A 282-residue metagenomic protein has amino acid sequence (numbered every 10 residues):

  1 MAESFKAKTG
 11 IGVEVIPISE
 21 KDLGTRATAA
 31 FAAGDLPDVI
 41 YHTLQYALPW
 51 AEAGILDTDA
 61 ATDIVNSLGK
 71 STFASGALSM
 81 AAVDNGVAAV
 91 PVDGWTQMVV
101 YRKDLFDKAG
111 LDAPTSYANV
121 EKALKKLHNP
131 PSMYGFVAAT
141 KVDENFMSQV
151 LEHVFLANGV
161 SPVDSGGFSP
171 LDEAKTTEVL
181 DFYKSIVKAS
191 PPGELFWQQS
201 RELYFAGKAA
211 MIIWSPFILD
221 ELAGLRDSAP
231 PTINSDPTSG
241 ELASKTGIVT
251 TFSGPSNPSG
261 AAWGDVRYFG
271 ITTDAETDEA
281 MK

Functional and structural regions predicted by a protein language model:
S4-F73, D104-T115, A210-M211, E221 (+2 more regions): Extracytoplasmic "Venus flytrap"/periplasmic binding protein-like
P17-R26, Q45, Y117-K122, G193-A206: Short helix-initiation/N-cap motifs at beta->coil->alpha
Y41-Y46, W197, W214-L219, D265-R267: Beta->alpha turn/N-cap motifs
L44-T96, E121, M147-V150, P237-T250: Hinge/lid segment of periplasmic solute-binding proteins
D84, A88-V90, E121-F168, K208-A209: Extracytoplasmic/periplasmic solute-binding protein
V100-K103, G264-D278: A bilobed periplasmic-binding-protein/Venus flytrap-type ligand-binding module shared by bacterial periplasmic
L124-K126, S165-E194, L242, T246-G247 (+1 more regions): Glycine-centered hinge/linker elements that transmit conformational signals in sensory and ligand-binding systems
P237-F269: Periplasmic-binding protein-like
